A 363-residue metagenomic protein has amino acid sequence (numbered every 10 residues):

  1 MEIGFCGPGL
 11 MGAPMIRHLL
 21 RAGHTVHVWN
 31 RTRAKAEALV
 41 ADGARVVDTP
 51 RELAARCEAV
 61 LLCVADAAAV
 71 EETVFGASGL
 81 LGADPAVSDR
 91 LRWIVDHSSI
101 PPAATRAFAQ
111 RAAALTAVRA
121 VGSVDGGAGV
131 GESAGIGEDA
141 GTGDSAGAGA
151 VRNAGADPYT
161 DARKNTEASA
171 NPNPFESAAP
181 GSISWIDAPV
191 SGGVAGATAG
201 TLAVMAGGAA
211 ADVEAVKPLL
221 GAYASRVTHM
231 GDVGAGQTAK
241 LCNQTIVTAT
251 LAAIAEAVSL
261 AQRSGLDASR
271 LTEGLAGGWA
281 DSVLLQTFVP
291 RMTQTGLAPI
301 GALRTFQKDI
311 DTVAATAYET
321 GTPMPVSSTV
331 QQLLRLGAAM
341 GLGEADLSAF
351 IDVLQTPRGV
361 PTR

Functional and structural regions predicted by a protein language model:
M1-L62, S88, R92-W93, H97-S98 (+1 more regions): NAD(P)+-binding Rossmann beta1-loop-alpha1 motif at the extreme N-terminus of oxidoreductases
M15-I16, K35, F108, L219 (+1 more regions): Hydrophobic residues within alpha-helices that form the first helical element adjacent to the glycine-rich loop
V60-A77, S98-T105: Beta-loop-alpha module in the N-terminal Rossmann-like domain of NAD(P)-dependent dehydrogenases, especially those
T73, S99-G131, G135, D144 (+4 more regions): Rossmann-fold dinucleotide-binding core
A199-G207, T228, D232-S264, L275-T287 (+1 more regions): Active-site-proximal catalytic alpha-helix in oxidoreductases
V233, Q237, D281-G343, R363: Interdomain hinge/lid region at the active-site interface of Rossmann-like NAD(P)-dependent oxidoreductases
M340-R363: NAD(P)-dependent dehydrogenase/reductase Rossmann-like domain
